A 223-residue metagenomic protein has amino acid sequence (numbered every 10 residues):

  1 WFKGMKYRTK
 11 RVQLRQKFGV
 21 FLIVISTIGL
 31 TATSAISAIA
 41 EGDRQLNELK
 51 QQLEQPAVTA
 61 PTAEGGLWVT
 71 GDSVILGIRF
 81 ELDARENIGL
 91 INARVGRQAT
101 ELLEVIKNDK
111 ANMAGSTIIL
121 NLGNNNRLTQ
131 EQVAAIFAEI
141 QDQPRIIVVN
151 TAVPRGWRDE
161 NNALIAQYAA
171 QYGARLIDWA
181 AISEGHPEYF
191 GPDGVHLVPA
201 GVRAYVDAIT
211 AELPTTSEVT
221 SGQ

Functional and structural regions predicted by a protein language model:
W1-W68, F80, A111-A114, T210-Q223: N-terminal secretory targeting modules
F2, Q55-A60, L103-I106, A111-L120 (+4 more regions): Catalytic phosphate/metal-binding cores of nucleic-acid and nucleotide-processing enzymes, i.e., regions that mediate
A60-A135, V153-A163: Conserved SGNH/GDSL esterase-like catalytic core that processes O-acyl groups on lipids and polysaccharides
L82-D83, I140, Y168-A169: A generic structural signal for well-ordered alpha-helical segments
N92-R94, V149, I177-I182: Conserved beta-strand termini and adjacent loop/short-helix elements that scaffold enzyme active sites in alpha/beta
A134-Q143: Catalytic-core regions built around general acid/base machinery
D142-R145, A174: A short helix->loop->beta-strand "cap" motif at the edges of active sites that frequently abuts
R158-Q223: Catalytic His-Asp segment of secreted/periplasmic serine-dependent ester chemistry enzymes
